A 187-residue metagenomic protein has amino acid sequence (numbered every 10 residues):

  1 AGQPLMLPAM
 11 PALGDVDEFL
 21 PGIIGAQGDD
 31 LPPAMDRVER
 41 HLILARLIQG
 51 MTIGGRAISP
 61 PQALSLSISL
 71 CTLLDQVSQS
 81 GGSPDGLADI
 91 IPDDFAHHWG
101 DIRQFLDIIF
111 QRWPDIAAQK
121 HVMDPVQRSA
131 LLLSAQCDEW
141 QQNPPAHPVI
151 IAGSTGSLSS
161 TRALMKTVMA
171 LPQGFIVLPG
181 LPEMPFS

Functional and structural regions predicted by a protein language model:
G2-P144, S159, K166, G180-F186: Basic/charged alpha-beta structural segments of nucleotide/phosphate-handling enzymes
P145-L158: Conserved P-loop NTPase "ATPase switch" module shared by AAA+ and STAND
I150-I151, G174-P179: Structural recognition of the conserved hydrophobic beta-strand(s) that form the central parallel beta-sheet of P-loop
S157-Q173: Histidine-anchored nucleotide/phosphate-binding helix
